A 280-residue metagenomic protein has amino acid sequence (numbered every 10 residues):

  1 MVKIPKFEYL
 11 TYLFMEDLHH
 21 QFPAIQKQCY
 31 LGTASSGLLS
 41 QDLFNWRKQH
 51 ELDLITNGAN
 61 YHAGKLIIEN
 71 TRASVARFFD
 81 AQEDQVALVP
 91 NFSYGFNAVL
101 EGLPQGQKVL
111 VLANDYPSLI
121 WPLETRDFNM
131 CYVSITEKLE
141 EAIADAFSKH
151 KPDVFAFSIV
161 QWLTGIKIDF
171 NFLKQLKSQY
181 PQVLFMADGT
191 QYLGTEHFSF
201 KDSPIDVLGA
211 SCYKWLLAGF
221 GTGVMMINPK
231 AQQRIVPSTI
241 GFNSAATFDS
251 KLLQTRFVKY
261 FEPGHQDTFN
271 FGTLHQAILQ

Functional and structural regions predicted by a protein language model:
P5-Q280: Pyridoxal 5′-phosphate
